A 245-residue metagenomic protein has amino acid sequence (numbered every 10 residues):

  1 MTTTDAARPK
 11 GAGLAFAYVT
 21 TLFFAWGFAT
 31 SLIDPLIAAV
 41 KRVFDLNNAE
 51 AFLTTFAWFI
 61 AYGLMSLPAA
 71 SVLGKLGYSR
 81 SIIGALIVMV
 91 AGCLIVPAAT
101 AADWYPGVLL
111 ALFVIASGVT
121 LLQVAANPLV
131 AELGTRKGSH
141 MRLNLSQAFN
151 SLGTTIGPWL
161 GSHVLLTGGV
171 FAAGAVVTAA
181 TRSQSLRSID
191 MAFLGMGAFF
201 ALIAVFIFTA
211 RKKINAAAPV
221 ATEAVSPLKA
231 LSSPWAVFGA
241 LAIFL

Functional and structural regions predicted by a protein language model:
T2-G11, I214-G239: Juxtamembrane intracellular "pre-TM" segments in multi-pass secondary transporters
L14-L46, A126-N127, G157: Extracytoplasmic
L53-S71: Central cavity-lining transmembrane alpha-helices of secondary-active solute carriers, predominantly the Major
I87-D103: C-terminal ends and interior cores of transmembrane alpha-helices in multi-pass membrane transporters/permeases
L121-T135: Intracellular juxtamembrane helix-capping segments at the cytosolic ends of symmetry-related transmembrane helices
G138-V170: Glycine-rich segments within core transmembrane alpha-helices of 12-TM secondary carriers
G161-G174, L194-A221: C-terminal membrane-cytosol helix-exit motif in multi-pass small-molecule transporters
